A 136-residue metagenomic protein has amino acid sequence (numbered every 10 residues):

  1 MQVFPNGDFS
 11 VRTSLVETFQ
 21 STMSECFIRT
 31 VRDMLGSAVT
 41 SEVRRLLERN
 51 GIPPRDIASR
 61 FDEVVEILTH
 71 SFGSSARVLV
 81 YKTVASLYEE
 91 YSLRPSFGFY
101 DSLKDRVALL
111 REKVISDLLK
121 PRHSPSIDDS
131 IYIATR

Functional and structural regions predicted by a protein language model:
M1-R136: Long, compositionally biased intrinsically disordered regulatory segments in eukaryotic proteins
